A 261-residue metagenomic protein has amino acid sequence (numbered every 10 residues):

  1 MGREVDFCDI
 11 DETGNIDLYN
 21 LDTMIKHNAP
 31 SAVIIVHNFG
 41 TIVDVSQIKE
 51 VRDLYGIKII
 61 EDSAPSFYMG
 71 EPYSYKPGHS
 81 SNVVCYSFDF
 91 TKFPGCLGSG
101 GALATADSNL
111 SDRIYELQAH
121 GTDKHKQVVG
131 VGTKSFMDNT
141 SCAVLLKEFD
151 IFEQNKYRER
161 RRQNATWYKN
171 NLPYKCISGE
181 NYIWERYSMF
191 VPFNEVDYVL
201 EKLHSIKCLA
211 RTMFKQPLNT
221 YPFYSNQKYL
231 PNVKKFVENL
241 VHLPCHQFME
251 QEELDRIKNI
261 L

Functional and structural regions predicted by a protein language model:
M1-Y19: Substrate-binding/gating loop at the entrance of the active-site cleft, primarily in PLP-dependent aminotransferase-like
G2, V33, H37, D62 (+9 more regions): Generic structural signal for small/hydrophobic residues in well-ordered secondary structure, especially within
V5, D9, I151, F190 (+1 more regions): Proline-centric
G14-C96, A102-A104: Active-site phosphate-binding strand-loop segment of PLP-dependent enzymes
E50-K58, A102-H120, L200-K207: Basic phosphate/pyrophosphate-binding loop/patch that engages nucleotide-derived ligands
S66-Y73, H79-R186, N219: Active-site region of PLP-dependent enzymes
D123-K124, W167, Y198-V241: Conserved PLP cofactor-binding pocket of PLP-dependent enzymes
N194-E201, M249-D255: Short, conserved charged micro-motifs
